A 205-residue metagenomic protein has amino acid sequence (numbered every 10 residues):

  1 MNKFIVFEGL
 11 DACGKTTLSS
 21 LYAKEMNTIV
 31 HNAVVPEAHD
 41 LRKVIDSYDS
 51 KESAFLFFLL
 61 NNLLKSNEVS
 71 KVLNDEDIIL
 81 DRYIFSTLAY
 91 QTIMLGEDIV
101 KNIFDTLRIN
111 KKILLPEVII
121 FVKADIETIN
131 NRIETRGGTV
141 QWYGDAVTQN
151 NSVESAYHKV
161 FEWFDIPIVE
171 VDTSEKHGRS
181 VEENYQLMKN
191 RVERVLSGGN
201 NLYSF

Functional and structural regions predicted by a protein language model:
M1-F4: Pre-Walker A (Motif I) flank of P-loop NTPase domains
F7: Hydrophobic anchor at the beta1->P-loop junction of P-loop NTPases
A12-C13: ATP-binding Walker
T16: Walker A/P-loop
E25, N130-F205: NTP-dependent small-molecule kinase module
I29-D105: ATP-dependent small-molecule kinase phosphotransfer cores that center on conserved nucleotide phosphate-binding segments
T87-A156: A glycine- and Lys/Arg-enriched "phosphate-lid" helix/loop adjacent to the NTP-binding pocket of small-molecule kinases
